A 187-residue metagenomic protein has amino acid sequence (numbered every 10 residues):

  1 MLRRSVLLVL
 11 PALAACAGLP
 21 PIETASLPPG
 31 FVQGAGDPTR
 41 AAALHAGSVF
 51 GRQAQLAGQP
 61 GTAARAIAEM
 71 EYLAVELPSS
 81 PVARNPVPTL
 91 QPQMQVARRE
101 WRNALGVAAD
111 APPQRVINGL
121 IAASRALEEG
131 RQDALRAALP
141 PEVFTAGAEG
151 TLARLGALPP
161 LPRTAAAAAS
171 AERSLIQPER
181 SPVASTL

Functional and structural regions predicted by a protein language model:
M1-L7, C16: N-terminal export leaders
L2, G34-D37, G147: Secondary-structure junction/capping motif
A14-Q33: Bacterial Sec signal peptide processing site at the extreme N-terminus
L27-R52: N-terminal mature-domain "stem" immediately C-terminal to a signal peptide or N-terminal signal-anchor/transmembrane
A43, G47-T186: Mature extracellular/secreted ectodomains of secretory-pathway proteins
